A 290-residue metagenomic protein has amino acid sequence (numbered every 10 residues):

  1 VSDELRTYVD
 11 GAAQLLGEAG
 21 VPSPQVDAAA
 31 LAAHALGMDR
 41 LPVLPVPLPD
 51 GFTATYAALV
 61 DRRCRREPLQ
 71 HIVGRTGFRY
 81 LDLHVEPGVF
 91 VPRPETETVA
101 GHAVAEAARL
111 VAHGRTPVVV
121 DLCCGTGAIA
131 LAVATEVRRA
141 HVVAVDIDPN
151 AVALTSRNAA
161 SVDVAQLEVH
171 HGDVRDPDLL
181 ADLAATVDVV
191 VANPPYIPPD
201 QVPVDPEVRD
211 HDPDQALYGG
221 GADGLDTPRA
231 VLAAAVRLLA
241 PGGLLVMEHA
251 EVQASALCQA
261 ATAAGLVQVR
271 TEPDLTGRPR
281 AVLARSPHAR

Functional and structural regions predicted by a protein language model:
V1-V43: Non-catalytic accessory regions of SAM-dependent methyltransferases
G20-V21, V137-R139, A160-A165, L239 (+1 more regions): Short helix-capping segments at alpha-helix termini
Q25, A32-A105: Conserved AdoMet
L31, R66, T96, I129 (+6 more regions): Residue-level signal for inorganic ion chemistry
T98-D205, A230: Conserved SAM/SAH cofactor-binding pocket of Class I
P195-T227: Mobile active-site "lid"/loop adjacent to the S-adenosyl-L-methionine
A222-A284: Conserved Class I SAM-dependent methyltransferase catalytic core
H288-R290: Flexible, glycine-/basic-rich loop-and-beta segments that form/coincide with the SAM-dependent methyltransferase
